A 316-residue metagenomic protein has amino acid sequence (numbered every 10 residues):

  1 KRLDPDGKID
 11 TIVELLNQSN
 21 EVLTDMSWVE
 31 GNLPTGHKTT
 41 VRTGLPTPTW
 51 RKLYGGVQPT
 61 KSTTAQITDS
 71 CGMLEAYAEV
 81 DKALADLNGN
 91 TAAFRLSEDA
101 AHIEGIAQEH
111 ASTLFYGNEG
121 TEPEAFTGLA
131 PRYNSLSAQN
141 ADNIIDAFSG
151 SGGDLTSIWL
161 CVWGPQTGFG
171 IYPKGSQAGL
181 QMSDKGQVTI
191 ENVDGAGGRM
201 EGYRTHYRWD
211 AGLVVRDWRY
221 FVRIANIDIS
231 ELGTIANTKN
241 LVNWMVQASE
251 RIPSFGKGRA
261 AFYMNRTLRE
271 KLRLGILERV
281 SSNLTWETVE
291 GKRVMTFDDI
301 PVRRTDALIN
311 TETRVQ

Functional and structural regions predicted by a protein language model:
K1-T24, G36-T40, T60-Q316: Core alpha/beta structural scaffold of self-assembling particle/tube/pore-forming proteins
W28-P59: N-terminal, Lys/Arg-enriched amphipathic/low-complexity engagement segments that precede the first folded domain
